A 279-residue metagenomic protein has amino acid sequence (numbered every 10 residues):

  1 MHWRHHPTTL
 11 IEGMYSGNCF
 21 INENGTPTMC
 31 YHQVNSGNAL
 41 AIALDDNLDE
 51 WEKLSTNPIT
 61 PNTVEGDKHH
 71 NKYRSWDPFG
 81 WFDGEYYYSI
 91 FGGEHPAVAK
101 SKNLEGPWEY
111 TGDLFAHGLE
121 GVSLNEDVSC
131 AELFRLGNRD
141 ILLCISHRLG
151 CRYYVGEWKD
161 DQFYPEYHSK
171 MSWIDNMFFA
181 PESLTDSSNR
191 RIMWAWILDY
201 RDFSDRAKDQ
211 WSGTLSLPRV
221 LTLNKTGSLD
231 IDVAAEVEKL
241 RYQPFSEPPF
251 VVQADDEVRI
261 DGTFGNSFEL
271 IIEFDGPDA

Functional and structural regions predicted by a protein language model:
H2-I21, L48-F82, P107-E132, Q162-P181 (+2 more regions): Surface loop/turn signatures of beta-propeller and other carbohydrate-active proteins
T8-T9, S16-I42, I59, D67-A99 (+5 more regions): Hydrophobic core segments of beta-strands in well-ordered, beta-rich domains
G37-W51, S55-T63, R201-D205, L221: An acidic-aromatic loop/edge-strand motif
A41-E52, A99-P107, Y154-Y164, N224-G227: Short loop/turn segments immediately following beta-strands, especially the blade-tip and inter-blade linker loops
F79, P96-V98, C130, Y153-V155 (+2 more regions): Conserved hydrophobic/aromatic beta-strand scaffold that supports enzyme active sites
L149, W158-F163, Y167-H168, S172-N176 (+1 more regions): Beta-rich accessory regions
